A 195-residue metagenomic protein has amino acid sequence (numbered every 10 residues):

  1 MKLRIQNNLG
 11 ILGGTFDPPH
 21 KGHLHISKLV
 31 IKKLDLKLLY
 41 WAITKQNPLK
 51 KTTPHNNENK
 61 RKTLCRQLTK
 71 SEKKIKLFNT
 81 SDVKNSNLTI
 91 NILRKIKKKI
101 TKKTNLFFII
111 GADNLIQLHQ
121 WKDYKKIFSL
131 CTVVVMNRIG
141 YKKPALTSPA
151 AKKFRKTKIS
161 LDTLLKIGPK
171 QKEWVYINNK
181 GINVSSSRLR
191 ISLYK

Functional and structural regions predicted by a protein language model:
M1-K195: Nucleotidyltransferase catalytic core that binds NTPs
